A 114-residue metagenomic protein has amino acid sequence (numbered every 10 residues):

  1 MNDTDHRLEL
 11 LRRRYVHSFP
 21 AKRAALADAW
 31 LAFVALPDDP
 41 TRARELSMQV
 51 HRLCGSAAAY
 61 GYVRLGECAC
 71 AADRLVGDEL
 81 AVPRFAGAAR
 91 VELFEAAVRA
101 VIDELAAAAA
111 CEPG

Functional and structural regions predicted by a protein language model:
N2-A29, A81-G114: Amphipathic, coiled-coil-like alpha-helical segments
D5, A32, M48: Residue-level detector of functional hotspots within protein domains
L10-Y15, V34-D38, S56-G61: A ubiquitous short alpha-helical element
D28-E45: Helix-loop segments that flank and shape redox-cofactor active sites
A32, R52-S56, A100: Amphipathic alpha-helical regulatory segments at dimerization interfaces that relay allosteric signals between sensory
P37, Y60-R64, P83-A89: Short helix-adjacent coil turns
P40-D78: Extended, amphipathic alpha-helices with heptad-repeat/coiled-coil or helix-bundle character that serve as
